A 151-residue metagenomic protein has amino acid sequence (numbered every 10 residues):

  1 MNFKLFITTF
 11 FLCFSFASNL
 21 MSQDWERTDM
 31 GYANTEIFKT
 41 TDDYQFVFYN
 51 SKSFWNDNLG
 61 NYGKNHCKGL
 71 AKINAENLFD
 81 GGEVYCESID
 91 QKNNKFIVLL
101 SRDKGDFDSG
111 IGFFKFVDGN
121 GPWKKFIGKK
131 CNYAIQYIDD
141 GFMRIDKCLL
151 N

Functional and structural regions predicted by a protein language model:
M1: DNA-recognition element of transcription regulators
K4-F16: Sec-dependent N-terminal signal peptides
M21-N151: Beta-strand-enriched cores of mature, soluble protein domains
